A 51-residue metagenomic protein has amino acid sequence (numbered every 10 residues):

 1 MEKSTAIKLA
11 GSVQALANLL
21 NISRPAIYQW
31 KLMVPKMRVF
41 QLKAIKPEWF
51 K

Functional and structural regions predicted by a protein language model:
T5-A6: Short alpha-helical segment immediately N-terminal to, or the first helix within, an HTH/HTH-like DNA-binding domain
G11-S12: Residue-level signal for the short linker/turn that defines the boundary of a DNA-recognition helix
A15-A17: Short alpha-helical "recognition helix" segments of helix-turn-helix
L19, W30: Residues in the recognition helix of alpha-helical DNA-binding motifs
M33: Alpha-helical DNA-recognition elements
K36-K51: DNA major-groove recognition helix of helix-turn-helix/homeodomain DNA-binding modules
